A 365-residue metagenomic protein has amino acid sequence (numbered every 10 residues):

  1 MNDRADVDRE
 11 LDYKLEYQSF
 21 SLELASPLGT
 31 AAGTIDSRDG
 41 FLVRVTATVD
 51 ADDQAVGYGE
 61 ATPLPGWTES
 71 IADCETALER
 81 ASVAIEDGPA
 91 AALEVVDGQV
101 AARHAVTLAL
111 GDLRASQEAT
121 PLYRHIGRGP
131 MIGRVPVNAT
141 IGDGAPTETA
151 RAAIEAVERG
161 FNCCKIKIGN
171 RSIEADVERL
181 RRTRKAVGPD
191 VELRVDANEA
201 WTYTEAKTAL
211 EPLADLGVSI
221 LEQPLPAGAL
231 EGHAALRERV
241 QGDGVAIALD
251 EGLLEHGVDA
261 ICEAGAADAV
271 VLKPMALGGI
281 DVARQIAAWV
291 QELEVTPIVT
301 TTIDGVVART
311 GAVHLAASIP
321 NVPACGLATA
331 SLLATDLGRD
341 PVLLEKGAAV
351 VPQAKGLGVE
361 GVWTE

Functional and structural regions predicted by a protein language model:
M1-N2, E294: Charged, compositionally biased non-catalytic regions
N2-R194, N198-K207, E211-D215, G338-E365: N-terminal capping/lid subdomain adjacent to the active-site entrance of alpha/beta enzymes
A61, I168, P274, T301-T302 (+1 more regions): Short secondary-structure boundary segments
S82-P89, D268, E294-V299, N321-P323: A short pocket-lining beta-strand/turn micro-motif at the edge of beta-sheets
V106-R114, I286, R309-A316: Buried hydrophobic packing segments
R171-T310, A334-L337: Catalytic core of soluble alpha/beta enzymes
T300-L343, A354-G356: Active-site pocket-lining/capping segments in soluble small-molecule metabolic enzymes
